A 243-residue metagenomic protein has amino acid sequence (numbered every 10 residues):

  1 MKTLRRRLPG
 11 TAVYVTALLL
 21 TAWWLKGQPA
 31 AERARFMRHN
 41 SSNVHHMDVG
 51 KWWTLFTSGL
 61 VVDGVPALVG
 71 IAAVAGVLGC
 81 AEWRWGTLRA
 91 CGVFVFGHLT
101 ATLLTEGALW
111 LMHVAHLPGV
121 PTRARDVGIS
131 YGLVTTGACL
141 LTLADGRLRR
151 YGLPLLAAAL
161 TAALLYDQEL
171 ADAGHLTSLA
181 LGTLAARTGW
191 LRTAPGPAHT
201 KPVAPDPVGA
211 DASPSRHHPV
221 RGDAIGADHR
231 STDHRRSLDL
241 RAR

Functional and structural regions predicted by a protein language model:
M1-R38: N-terminal signal-anchor transmembrane alpha helix
L18-W24, H98-G107, L156-L170: Aromatic-anchored segments of alpha-helical transmembrane domains
L25-C80, R84-T87: N-terminal TM1-TM2 helical hairpin plus the immediately adjacent luminal interfacial "cap"
T54, A72-G79, L133-C139, P154-L164: Hydrophobic, membrane-inserted alpha-helices
T87-L117: Hydrophobic alpha-helical transmembrane segments of integral membrane proteins
V93-T100, R150-A163, S178, G182: Central hydrophobic cores of alpha-helical transmembrane segments in multi-pass integral membrane proteins
G119-L140, G174: Membrane-interface micro-motifs in multi-pass membrane enzymes
D167-L184: Loop-to-transmembrane alpha-helix initiation sites
